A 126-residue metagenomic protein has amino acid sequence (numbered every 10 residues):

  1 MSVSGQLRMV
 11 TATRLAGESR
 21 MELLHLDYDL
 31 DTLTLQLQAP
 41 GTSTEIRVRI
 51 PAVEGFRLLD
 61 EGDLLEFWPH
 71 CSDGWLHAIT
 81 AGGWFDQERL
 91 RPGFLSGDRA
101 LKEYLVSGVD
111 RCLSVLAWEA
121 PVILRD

Functional and structural regions predicted by a protein language model:
M1-D126: Surface-exposed, interaction-prone regions used to assemble/regulate multi-protein complexes
